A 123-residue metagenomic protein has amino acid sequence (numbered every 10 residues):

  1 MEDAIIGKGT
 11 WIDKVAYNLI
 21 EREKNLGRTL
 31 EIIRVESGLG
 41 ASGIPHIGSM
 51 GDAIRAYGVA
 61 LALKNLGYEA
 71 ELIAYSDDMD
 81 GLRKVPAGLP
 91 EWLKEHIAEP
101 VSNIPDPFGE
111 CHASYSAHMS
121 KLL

Functional and structural regions predicted by a protein language model:
M1-L123: N-terminal Rossmann-like or analogous alpha/beta NTP/dinucleotide-binding catalytic cores that position adenine
